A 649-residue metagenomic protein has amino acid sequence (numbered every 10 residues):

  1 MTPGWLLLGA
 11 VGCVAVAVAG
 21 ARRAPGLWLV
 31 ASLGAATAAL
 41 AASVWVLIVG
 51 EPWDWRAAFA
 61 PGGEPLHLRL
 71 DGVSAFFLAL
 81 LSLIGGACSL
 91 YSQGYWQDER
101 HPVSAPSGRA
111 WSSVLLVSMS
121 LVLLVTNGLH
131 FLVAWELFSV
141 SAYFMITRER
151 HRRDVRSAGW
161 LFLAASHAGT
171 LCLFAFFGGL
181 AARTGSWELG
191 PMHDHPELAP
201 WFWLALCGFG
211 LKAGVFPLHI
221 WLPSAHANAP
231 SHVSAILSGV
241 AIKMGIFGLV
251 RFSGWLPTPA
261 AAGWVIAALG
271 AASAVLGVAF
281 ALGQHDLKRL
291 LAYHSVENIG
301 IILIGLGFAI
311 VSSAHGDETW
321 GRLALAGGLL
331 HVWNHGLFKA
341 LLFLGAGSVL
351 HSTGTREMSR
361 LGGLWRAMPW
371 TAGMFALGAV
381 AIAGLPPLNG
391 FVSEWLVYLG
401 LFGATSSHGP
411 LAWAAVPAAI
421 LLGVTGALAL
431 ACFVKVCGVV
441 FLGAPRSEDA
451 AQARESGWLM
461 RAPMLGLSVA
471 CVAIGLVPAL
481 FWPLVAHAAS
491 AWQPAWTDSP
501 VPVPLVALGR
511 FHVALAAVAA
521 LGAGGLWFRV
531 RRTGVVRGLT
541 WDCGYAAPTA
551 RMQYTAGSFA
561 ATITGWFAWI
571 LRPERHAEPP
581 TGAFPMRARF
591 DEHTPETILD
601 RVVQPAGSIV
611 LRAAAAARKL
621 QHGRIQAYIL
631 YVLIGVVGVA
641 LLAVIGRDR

Functional and structural regions predicted by a protein language model:
M1-W5, V14-A110, T184-D194, H487-S490 (+1 more regions): Transmembrane helix-loop-helix hairpins at membrane boundaries of multipass inner-membrane proteins
L8-V18, L33-W45, S82-G86, F177 (+3 more regions): Hydrophobic core of alpha-helical transmembrane segments in multi-pass integral membrane proteins
R23-G34, A158-H167, A292, R366-F375 (+2 more regions): Alpha-helical transmembrane segments and their helix-start/interface "positive-inside/aromatic belt" motifs in integral
A31-V44, G169-L173, F375-P386, P463-W482 (+1 more regions): Hydrophobic alpha-helical membrane-insertion segments
W53-G62, E188-G190, L396-H408, L480-L505: Membrane-interfacial helical/loop segments at transmembrane boundaries in membrane proteins
L68-S82, W201-F209, L411-G426, P500-L521: Hydrophobic alpha-helical transmembrane segments
A87-P106, S112-F131, S141-E455: Hydrophobic transmembrane alpha-helices and their helix-loop junctions in integral membrane proteins
F481-A514, L526-R649: Aromatic-capped, Gly/Pro-kinked transmembrane alpha-helices
